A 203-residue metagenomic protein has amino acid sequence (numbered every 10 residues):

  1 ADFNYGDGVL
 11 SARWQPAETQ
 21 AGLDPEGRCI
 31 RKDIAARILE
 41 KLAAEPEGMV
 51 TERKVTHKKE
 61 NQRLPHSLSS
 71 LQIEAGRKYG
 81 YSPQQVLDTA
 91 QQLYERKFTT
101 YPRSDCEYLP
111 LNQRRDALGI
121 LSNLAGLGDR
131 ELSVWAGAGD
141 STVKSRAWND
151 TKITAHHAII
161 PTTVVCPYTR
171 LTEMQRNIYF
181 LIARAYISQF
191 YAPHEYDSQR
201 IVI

Functional and structural regions predicted by a protein language model:
A1-I203: Core catalytic DNA strand-manipulation module of type IA topoisomerases
